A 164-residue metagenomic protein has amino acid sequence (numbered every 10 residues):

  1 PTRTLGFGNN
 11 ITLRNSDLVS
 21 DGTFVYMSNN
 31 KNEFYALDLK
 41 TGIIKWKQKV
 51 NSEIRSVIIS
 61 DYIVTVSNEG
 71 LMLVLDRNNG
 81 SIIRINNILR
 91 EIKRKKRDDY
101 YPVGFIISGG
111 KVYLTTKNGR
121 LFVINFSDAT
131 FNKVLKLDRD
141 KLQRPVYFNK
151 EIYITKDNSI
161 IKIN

Functional and structural regions predicted by a protein language model:
P1-G22, I43-S60, R84-I107, F131-N149: Extracytoplasmic beta-rich repeat domains
S20, M27-E33: Beta-propeller domains
F24-M27, I63-T65, L73, K111-L114 (+1 more regions): Conserved beta-propeller blade signature
K31, E69, N118, D157-N158: Surface-exposed loop/turn positions within WD40 beta-propeller blades
D38-G42, R77-G80, N125-A129, N164: Short loop/turn segments that connect beta-strands within beta-propeller blades
S52, N68-R77: Redox- and metal-dependent alpha/beta enzyme cores, enriched for Fe-S-associated oxidoreductases and cofactor-handling
P102-V123: C-terminal hydrophobic structural anchor segments that stabilize assembly/packing rather than catalytic chemistry
